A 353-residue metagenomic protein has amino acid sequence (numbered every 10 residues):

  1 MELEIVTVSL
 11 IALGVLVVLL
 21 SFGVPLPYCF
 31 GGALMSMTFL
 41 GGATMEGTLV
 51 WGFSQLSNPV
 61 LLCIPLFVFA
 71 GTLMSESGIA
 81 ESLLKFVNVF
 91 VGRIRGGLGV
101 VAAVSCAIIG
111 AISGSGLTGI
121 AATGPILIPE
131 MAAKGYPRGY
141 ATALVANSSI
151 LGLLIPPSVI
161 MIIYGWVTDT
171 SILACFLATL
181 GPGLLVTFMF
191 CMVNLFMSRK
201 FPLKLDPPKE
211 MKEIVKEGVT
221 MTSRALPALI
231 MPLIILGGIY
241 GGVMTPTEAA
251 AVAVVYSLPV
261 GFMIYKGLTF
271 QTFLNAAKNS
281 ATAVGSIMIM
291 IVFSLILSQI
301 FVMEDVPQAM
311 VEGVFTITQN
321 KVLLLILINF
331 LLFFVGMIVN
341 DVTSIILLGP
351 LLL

Functional and structural regions predicted by a protein language model:
M1-L353: Alpha-helical transmembrane segments of multi-pass membrane transport proteins
